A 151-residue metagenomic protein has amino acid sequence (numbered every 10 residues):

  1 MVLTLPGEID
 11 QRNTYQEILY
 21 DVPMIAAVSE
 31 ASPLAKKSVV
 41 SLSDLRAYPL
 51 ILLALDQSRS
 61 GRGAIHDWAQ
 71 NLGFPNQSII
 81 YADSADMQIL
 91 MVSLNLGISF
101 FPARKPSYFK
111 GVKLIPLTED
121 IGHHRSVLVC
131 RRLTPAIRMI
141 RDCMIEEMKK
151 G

Functional and structural regions predicted by a protein language model:
M1-M24, V28, Q88, S93-L96 (+1 more regions): Short beta-strand-centered segments that line the small-molecule binding cleft or hinge of alpha/beta clamshell
V2-P6, D83, F100-P102: Short beta-strand and adjacent tight-turn residues that come in two discontinuous sequence segments and form the edges
L3, A26-A27, L50, F100 (+3 more regions): Generic preference for hydrophobic
E8, Y15-I18, S41-S43, Q70-N71 (+2 more regions): Short secondary-structure boundary/capping segments
Y15-M24, V28-L50, R138: Flexible hinge/capping segments at coil-to-helix
P49-L72, I137-R141: Secondary-structure junction motif
P75-S84: Short beta-strand-to-loop elements that line the ligand-binding cleft of bilobed periplasmic-binding protein-like
I115-G151: A late-sequence structural motif
